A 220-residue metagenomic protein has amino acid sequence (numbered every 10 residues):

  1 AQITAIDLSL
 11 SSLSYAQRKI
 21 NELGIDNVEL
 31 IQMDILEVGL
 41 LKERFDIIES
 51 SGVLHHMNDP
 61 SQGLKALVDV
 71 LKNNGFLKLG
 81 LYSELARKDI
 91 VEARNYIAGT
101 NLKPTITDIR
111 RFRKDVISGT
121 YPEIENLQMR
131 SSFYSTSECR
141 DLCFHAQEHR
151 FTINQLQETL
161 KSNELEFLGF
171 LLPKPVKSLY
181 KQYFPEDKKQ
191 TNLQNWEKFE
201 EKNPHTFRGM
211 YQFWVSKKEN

Functional and structural regions predicted by a protein language model:
Q2-D7: Conserved SAM-binding motif I beta-strand of class I
A16-Q17: Conserved SAM-binding loop
G24-E37: Conserved SAM-binding strand-loop segment of SAM-dependent methyltransferases
L36-I48: A short acidic, Gly/Pro-enriched loop at the edge of an enzyme's catalytic core that lines a small-molecule cofactor
D46-S61, L77, S83-L85: A short SAM/SAH-binding and catalytic strip from SAM-dependent methyltransferases
S61-F76: A short glycine-rich, Lys/Arg-flanked "PGG" loop and its adjoining helix->strand segment in the class I
F76-L127: Conserved class I S-adenosyl-L-methionine
I109-N220: Rossmann-like AdoMet/SAM-dependent catalytic core
